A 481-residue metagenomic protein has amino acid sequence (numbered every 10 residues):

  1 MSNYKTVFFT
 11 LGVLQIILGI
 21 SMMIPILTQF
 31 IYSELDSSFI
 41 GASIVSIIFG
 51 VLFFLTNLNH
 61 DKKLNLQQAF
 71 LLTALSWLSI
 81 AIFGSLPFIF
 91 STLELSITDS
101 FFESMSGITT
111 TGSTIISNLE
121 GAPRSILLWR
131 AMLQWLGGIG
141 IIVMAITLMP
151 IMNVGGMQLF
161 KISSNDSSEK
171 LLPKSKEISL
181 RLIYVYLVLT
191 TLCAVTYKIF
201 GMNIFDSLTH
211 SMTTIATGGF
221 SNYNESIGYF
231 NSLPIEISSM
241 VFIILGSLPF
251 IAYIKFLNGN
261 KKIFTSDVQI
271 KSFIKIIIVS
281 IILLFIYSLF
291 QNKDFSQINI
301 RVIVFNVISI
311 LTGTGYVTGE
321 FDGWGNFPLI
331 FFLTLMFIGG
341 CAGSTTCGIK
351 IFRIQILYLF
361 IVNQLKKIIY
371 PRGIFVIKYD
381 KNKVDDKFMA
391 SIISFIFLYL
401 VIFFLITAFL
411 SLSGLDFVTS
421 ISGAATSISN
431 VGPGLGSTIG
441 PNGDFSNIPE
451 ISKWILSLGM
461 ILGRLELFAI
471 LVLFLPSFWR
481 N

Functional and structural regions predicted by a protein language model:
M1-N481: Membrane-proximal intracellular helices of multi-pass ion channels
